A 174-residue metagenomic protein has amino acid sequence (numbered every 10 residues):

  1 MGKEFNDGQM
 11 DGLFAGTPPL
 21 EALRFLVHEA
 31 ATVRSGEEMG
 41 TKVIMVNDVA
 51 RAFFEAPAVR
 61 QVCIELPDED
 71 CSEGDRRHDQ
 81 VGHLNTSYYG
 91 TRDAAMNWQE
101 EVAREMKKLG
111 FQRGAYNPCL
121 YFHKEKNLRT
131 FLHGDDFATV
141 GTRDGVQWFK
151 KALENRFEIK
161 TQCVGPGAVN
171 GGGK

Functional and structural regions predicted by a protein language model:
M1-K174: Long, low-complexity, charge-biased intrinsically disordered regions
